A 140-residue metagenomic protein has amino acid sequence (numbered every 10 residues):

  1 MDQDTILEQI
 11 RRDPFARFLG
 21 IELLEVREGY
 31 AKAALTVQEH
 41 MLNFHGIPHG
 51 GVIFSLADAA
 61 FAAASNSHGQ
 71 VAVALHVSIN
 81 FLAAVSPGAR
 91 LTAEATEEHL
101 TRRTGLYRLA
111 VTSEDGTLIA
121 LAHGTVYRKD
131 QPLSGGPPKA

Functional and structural regions predicted by a protein language model:
M1-A140: Terminal targeting signals and extreme-terminal segments of soluble enzymes
